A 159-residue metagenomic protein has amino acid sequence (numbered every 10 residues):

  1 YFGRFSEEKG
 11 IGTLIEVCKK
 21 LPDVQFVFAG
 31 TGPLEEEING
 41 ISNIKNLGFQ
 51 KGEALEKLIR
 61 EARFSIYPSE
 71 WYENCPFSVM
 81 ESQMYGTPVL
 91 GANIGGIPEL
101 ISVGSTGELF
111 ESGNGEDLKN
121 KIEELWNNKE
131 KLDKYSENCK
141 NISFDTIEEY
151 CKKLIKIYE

Functional and structural regions predicted by a protein language model:
Y1-K20, P33-E36: A conserved mid-protein helix/loop that constitutes part of the nucleotide-sugar donor-binding site
E36-K57: Nucleotide-activated donor-binding/catalytic signature segment of Leloir-type glycosyltransferases, i.e., the conserved
E53, P68-F77, P98-E99: Nucleotide-sugar-dependent
R60-N74, T87: Acidic donor-binding loop of glycosyltransferase active sites
E70, T87, G91-P98, S112-G113: Short glycine-rich donor-binding/catalytic loop of glycosyltransferases that coordinates the nucleotide-sugar
M80, I94-G104, E108-L109: Short acidic/histidine- and often glycine-rich active-site loop of Leloir-type glycosyltransferases that engages
V103-G104, E108-G115, E124-K129: Conserved acidic donor-binding segment of nucleotide-sugar-dependent glycosyltransferases
D117, E124, K131-D145, K156: A short, well-ordered alpha-helix in the C-terminal region of glycosyltransferases
